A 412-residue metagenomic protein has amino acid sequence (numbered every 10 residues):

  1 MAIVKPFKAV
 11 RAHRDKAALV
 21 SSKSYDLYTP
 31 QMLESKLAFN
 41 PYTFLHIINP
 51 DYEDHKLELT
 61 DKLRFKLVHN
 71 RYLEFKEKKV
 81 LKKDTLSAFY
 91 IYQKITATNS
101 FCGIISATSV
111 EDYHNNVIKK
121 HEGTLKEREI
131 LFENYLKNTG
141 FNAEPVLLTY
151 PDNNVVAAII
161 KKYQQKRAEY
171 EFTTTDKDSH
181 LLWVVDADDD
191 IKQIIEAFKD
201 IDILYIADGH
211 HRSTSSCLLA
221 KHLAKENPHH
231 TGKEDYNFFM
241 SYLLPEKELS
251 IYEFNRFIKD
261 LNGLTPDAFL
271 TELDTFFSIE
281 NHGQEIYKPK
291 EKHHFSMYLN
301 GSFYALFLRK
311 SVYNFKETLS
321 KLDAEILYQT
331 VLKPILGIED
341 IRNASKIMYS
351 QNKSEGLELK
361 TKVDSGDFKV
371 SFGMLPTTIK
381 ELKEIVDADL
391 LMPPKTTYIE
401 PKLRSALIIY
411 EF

Functional and structural regions predicted by a protein language model:
M1-F412: Surface-exposed, charge/polar-rich loops and edge strands
